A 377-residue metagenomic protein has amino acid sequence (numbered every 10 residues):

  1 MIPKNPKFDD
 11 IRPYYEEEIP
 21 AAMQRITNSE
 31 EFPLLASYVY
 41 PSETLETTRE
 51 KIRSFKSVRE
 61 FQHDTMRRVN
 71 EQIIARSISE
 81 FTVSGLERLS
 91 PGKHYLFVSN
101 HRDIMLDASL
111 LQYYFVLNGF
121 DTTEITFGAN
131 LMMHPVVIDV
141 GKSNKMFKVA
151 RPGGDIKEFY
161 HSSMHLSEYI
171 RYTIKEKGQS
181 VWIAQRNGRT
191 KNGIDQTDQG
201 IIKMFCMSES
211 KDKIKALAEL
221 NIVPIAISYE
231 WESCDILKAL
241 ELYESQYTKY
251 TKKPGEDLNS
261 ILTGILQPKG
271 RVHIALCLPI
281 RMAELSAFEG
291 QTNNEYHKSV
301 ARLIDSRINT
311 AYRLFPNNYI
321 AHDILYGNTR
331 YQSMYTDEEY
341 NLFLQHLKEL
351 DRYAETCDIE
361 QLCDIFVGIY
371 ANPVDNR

Functional and structural regions predicted by a protein language model:
M1-Y95, H101-Q112, V116, I138 (+2 more regions): Membrane-anchoring hydrophobic helices of lipid-metabolizing enzymes
N5, N28, N70, N118 (+13 more regions): Detector for Asparagine
L45, S54, V58, P152 (+7 more regions): General structural signal for secondary-structure boundaries
V58, F159-S162, N293: Residue-level preference for long, well-ordered alpha-helices that form the structural scaffold of enzyme catalytic
M66-N70, I74-I280, S333, L347-Y353: Soluble catalytic domains of membrane acyltransferases
D257-P316, I320: C-terminal structural cap/anchor segments
I308-R377: Long, low-complexity C-terminal extensions of enzymes
